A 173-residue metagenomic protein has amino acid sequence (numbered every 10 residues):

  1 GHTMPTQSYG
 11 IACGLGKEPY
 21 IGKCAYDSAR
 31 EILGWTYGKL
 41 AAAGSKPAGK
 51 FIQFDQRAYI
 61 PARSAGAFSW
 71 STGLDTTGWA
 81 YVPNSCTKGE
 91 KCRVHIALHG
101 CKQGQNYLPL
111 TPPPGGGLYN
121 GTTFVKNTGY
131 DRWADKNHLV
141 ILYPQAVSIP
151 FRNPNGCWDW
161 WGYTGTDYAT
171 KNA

Functional and structural regions predicted by a protein language model:
G1, P5-Y26, R30-E31, P47: Solenoidal tandem-repeat scaffolds enriched in leucines and small polar residues
G1, P83, A97-C101, P144-V147: Active-site-proximal beta-strand/loop segments in catalytic clefts of secreted hydrolases
H2-M4, S28, S71, G89-V94 (+1 more regions): Long, domain-scale functional regions
Q7-P19, G104-V125, R132-A173: Cap/lid segment of the alpha/beta-hydrolase catalytic domain
I21-A29, W35-G89, T170: N-terminal cap/lid segment of alpha/beta-hydrolase-fold proteins
A80, E90-Q103: Short beta-strand element of the alpha/beta-hydrolase
